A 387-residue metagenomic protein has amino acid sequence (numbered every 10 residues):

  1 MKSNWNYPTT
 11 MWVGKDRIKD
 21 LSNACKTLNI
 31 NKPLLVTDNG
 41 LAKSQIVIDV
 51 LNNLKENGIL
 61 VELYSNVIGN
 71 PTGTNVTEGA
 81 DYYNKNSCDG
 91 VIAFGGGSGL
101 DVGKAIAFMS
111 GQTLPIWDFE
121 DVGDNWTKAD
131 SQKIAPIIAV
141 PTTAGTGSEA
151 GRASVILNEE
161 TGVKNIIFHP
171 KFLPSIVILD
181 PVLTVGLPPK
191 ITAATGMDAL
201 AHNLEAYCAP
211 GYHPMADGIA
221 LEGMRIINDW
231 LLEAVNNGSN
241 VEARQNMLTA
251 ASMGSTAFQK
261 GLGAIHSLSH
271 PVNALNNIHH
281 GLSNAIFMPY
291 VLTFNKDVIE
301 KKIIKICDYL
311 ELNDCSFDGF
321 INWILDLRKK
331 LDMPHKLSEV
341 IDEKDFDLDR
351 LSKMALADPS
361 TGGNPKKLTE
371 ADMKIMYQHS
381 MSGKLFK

Functional and structural regions predicted by a protein language model:
M1-Y64, L385-K387: An N-terminal, well-structured beta->alpha segment
T10, K32-L34, V61-E62, D89-I92 (+6 more regions): Structural motif
A42-P115, E233-R244: N-terminal small/polar loop signature for handling phosphorylated ligands or for N-terminal nucleophile
T74-L179: Glycine/threonine-rich beta-strand-loop-alpha-helix active-site module that forms ligand/phosphate-binding
R152-K260, A371: Carboxylate- and glycine-rich phosphate/diphosphate-binding segment that chelates Mg2+/Mn2+
L262-G319: C-terminal catalytic subdomain
I303, C307, E311-K387: C-terminal charged capping/lid subdomain of soluble metabolic enzymes
